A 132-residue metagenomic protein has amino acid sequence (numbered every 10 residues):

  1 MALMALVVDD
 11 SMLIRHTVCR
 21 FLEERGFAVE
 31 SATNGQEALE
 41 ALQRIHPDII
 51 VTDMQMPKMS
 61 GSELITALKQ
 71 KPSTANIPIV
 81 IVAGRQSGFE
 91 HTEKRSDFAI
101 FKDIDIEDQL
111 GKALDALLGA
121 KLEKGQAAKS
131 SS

Functional and structural regions predicted by a protein language model:
M12-E30: Two-component/phosphorelay signaling modules centered on CheY-like receiver
S31-I49, Q109: Acidic, metal-coordinating helix/loop segments flanking the phosphotransfer/catalytic sites of two-component signaling
H46, S73-P78: His-Asp phosphorelay/catalytic-motif detector in bacterial-type signaling
D53: Active-site residues of response regulator receiver
M56: Receiver (REC) domain active-site loop signature in two-component systems and cognate sites in sensor histidine kinases
V80-V82: Hydrophobic/aromatic residues positioned on beta-strands within the core alpha/beta folds
D105-L122, Q126: C-terminal output helix
